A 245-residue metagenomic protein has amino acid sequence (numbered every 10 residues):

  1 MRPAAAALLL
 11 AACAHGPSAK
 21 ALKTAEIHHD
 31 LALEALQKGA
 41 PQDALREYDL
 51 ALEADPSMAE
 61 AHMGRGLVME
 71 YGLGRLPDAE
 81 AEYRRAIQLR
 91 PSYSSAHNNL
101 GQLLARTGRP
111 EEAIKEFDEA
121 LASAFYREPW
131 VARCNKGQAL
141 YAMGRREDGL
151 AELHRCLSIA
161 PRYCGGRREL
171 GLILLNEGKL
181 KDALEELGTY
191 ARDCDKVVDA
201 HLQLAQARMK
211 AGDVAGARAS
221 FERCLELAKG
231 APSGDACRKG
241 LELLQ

Functional and structural regions predicted by a protein language model:
C13-D30: Bacterial Sec signal peptide processing site at the extreme N-terminus
K20, A54, L89, S123-F125 (+3 more regions): Structural marker of alpha-solenoid helical repeat scaffolds
D30, G64, N99, N135 (+3 more regions): Canonical tetratricopeptide repeat
L33, L67-V68, Q102, Q138 (+3 more regions): Residue-level recognition of tetratricopeptide repeat
L36, M63, E70-Y71, N98 (+4 more regions): Position-specific recognition of the canonical hydrophobic site in helix A of tetratricopeptide repeat
K38-E47, G72-R85, T107-E119, M143-R155 (+2 more regions): Structural signature of tandem alpha-helical TPR/SEL1-like repeats, specifically the intra-repeat loop/turn
